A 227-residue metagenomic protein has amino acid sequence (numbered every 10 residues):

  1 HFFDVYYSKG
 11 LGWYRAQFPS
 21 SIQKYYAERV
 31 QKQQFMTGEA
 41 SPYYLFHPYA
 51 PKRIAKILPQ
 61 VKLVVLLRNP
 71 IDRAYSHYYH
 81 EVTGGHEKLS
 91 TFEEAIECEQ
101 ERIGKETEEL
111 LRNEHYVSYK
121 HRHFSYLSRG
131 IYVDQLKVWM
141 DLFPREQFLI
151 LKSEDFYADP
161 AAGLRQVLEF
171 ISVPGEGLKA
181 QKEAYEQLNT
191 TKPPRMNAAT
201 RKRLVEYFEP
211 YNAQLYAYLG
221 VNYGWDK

Functional and structural regions predicted by a protein language model:
H1-P42, I57, V61, L66 (+2 more regions): PAPS-dependent sulfotransferase catalytic core
F3-L11, Y44-P48, L127, D155-D159: Acidic-and-aromatic substrate-binding clefts and catalytic sites of carbohydrate-active enzymes
S8-L11, P48, V133, A198-R201 (+1 more regions): Structural motif corresponding to alpha-helix initiation and N-cap regions
S41-P42, R112-S128, L188-T200: Surface-exposed cleft-lining segments at the edges of enzyme active sites
H47-V65, V133, K137-M140: ATP-dependent NMP and nucleoside kinases share a basic, alpha-helical "lid"
P51-I54, Y78-V82, L164-Q166: Short, glycine/charged-enriched secondary-structure capping and boundary segments
K137-Q214, G220-K227: The conserved 3'-phosphoadenosine-5'-phosphosulfate
